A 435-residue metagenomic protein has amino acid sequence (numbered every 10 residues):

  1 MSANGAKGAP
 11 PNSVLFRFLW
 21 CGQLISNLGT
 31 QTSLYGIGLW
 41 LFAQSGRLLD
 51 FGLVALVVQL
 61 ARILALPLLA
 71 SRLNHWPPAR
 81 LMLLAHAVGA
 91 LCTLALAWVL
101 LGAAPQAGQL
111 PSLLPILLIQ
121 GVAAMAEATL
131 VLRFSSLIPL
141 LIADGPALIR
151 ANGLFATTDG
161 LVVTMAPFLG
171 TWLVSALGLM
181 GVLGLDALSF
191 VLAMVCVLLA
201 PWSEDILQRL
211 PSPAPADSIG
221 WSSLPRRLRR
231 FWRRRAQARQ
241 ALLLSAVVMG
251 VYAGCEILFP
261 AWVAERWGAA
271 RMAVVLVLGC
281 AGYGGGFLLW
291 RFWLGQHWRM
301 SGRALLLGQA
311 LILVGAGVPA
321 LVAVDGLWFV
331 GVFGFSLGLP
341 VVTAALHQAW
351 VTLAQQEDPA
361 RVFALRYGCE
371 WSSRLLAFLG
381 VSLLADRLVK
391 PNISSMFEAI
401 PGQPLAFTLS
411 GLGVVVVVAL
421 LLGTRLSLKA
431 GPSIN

Functional and structural regions predicted by a protein language model:
S2-F16, S203-L243: Juxtamembrane intracellular "pre-TM" segments in multi-pass secondary transporters
G5-I63, R234-C280: Helix-loop boundary and gating motifs at the non-cytosolic
G5-S13, P105-L110, D144, L228-R235 (+3 more regions): Helix-boundary and loop/linker segments of multi-pass membrane transporters
L15, Q31, S112-I116, Q237 (+5 more regions): Residue-level signature of transmembrane alpha-helical entry/exit and packing/kink sites in multi-pass membrane
F18-L34, V58-L73, P77-G89, P115-S175 (+6 more regions): Substrate-agnostic recognition of the 12-TM MFS/MFS-like secondary transporter fold
G52, L64-L69, N74-V88, A95 (+1 more regions): C-terminal transmembrane bundle of multi-pass solute transporters/carriers
G89, L110-A124, R150-L210, R271-G286 (+2 more regions): Hydrophobic alpha-helical transmembrane segments
W98-Q120, P319-V332: Helix-loop junctions at membrane interfaces in 12-TM secondary transporters
